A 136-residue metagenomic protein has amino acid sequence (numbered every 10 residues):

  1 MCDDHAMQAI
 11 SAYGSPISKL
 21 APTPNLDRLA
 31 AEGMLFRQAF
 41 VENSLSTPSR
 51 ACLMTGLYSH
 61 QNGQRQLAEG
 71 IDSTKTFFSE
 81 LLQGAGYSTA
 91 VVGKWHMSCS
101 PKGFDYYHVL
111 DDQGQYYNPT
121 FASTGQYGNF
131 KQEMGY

Functional and structural regions predicted by a protein language model:
M1-Y136: Formylglycine-dependent sulfatase
